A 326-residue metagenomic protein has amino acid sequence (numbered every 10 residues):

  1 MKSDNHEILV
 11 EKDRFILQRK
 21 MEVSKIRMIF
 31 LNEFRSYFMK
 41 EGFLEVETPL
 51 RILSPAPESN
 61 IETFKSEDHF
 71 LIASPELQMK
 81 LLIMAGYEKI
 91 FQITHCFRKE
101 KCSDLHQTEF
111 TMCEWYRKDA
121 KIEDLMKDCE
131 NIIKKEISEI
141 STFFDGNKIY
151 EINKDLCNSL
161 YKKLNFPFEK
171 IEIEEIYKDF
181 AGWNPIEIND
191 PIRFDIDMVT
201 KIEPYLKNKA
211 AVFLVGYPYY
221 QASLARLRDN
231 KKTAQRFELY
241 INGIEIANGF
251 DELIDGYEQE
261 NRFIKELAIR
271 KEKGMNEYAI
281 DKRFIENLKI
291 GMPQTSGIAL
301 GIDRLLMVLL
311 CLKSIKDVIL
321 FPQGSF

Functional and structural regions predicted by a protein language model:
M1-F326: Class II aminoacyl-tRNA synthetase catalytic cores and aaRS-like
